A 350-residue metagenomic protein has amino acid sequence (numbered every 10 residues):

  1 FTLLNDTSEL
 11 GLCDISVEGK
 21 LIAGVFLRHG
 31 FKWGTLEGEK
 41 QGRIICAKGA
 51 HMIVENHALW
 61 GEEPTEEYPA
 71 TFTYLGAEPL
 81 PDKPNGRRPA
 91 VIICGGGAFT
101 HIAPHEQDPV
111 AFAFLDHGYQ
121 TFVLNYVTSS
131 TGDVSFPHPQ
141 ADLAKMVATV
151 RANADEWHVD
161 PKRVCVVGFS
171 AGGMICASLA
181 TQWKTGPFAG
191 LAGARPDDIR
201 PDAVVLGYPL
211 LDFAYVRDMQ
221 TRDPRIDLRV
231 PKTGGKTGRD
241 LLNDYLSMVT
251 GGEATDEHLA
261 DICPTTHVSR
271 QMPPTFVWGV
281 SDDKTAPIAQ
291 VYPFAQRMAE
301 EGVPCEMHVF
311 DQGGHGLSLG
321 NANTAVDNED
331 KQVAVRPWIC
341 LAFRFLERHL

Functional and structural regions predicted by a protein language model:
G49-N85: N-terminal cap/lid segment of alpha/beta-hydrolase-fold proteins
R87-G96: Short beta-strand element of the alpha/beta-hydrolase
I102-P104, L124-P161, Q332-A334: Catalytic nucleophile-loop/oxyanion-hole region of alpha/beta-hydrolase and closely related hydrolase-like folds
A148, A152-R222: Primarily recognizes the serine-hydrolase "nucleophile elbow" in alpha/beta-hydrolase and SGNH/GDSL folds
Y215-H267: Mobile cap/lid helix-loop segments that gate and shape the active-site cleft of serine hydrolases
V277-G279: Short beta-strand/loop motif that positions the catalytic acidic residue of the alpha/beta-hydrolase fold
K284-Q290: Conserved alpha/beta-hydrolase "acid-adjacent" motif
A325-L350: Catalytic active-site module of serine/aspartate enzymes centered on a nucleophile-bearing elbow/loop
